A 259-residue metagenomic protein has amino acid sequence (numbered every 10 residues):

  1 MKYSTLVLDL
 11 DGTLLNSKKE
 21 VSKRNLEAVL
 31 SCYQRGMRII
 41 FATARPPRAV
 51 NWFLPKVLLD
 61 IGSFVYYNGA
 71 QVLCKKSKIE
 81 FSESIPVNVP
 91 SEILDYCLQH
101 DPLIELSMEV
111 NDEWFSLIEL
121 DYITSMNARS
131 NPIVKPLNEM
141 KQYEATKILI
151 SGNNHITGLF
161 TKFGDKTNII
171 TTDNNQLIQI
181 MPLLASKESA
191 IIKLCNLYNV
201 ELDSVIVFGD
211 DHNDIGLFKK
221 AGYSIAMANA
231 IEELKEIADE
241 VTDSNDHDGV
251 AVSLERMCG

Functional and structural regions predicted by a protein language model:
M1-T5, S22, Q179-G259: Mg2+-dependent phosphoryl-transfer enzymes with acidic/Ser/Thr/Gly-rich catalytic loops
K2-K18, F41: Asp-based phosphoryl-transfer active-site loop
E20-Y122: Active-site phosphate-binding/coordination module
G36-I40, D60-G62, A145-I148, D203-S204 (+1 more regions): Short active-site oxyanion
V57-D60, N68, F163-K166, K220-A221 (+1 more regions): Short, structured coil segments at secondary-structure junctions
I61-Y67, S82-E83, M126-N127, N168-T172 (+2 more regions): Short hydrophobic/aromatic-enriched beta-strand-loop microsegments
G69, G152-H155, A228-E232: Short, polar loop motifs at secondary-structure junctions
H100-F208, H212-L217: Conserved acidic, metal-coordinating active-site core of Asp-based, Mg2+-dependent phosphoryl-transfer enzymes
